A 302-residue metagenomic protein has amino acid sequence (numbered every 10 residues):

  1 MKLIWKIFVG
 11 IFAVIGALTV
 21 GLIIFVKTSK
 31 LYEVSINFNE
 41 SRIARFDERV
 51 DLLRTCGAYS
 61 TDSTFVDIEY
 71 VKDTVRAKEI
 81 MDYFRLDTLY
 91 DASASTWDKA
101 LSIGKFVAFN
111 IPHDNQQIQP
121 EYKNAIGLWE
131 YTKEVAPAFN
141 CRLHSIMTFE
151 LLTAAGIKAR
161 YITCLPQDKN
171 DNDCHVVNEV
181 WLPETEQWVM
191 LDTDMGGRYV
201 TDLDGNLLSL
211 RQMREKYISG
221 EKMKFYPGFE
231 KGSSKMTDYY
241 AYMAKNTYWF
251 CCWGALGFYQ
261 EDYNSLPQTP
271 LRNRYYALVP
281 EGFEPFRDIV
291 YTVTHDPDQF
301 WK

Functional and structural regions predicted by a protein language model:
M1-A17, I23: N-terminal Sec-pathway targeting helices
K2-L3, D168-N170, E179-L182, P267-Q268 (+2 more regions): A general structural signal for short secondary-structure junctions and capping/turn motifs
G16-N39: Membrane-interface motif at the C-terminal end of an N-terminal transmembrane signal
R45-F139, Q299-W301: Secondary-structure boundary elements
S95-S102, F106, L143, M147 (+2 more regions): Extracytoplasmic/secreted proteins, especially bacterial periplasmic and envelope-associated proteins
P137-C141, I162-L165: Short His-Asn-centered micro-motif
I146-S219: Hydrophobic/aromatic-rich core segments of domains that either
K216-K302: Low-complexity, Gly/Ser/Thr/Pro-rich intrinsically disordered linker/tail segments
